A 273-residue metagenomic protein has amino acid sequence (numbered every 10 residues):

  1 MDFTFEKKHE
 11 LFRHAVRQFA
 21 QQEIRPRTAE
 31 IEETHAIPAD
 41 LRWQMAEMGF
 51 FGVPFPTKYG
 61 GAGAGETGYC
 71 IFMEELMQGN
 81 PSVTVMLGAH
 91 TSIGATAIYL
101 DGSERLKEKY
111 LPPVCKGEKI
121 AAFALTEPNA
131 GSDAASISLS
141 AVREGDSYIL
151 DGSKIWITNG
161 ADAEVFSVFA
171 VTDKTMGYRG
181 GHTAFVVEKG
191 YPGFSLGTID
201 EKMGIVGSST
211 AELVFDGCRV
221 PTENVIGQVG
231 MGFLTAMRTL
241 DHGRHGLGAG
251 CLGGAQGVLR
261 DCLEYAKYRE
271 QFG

Functional and structural regions predicted by a protein language model:
M1-L87, L106-K109, P113-K116, I120 (+1 more regions): Amphipathic, small/basic residue-rich leader segments at the start of a protein or domain
F3-K8, F12, Q78-G79, A89 (+2 more regions): Glycine-rich beta->alpha junctions and the first turn(s) of the following alpha-helix
G63-M73, D133-I137, V214, V220: Structural signature of FAD isoalloxazine-binding scaffolds in flavoprotein oxidoreductases
V85-R105, G131: N-terminal glycine-rich flavin-associated loop
L87, V114, N129-S132, W156-N159 (+2 more regions): Short Gly/Pro-enriched turn/cap motifs at secondary-structure boundaries
G117-L125, F169: A short, Trp-centered hydrophobic/proline-enriched beta-strand micro-motif
L139-V142: A structural signal for short hydrophobic beta-strand segments in well-ordered beta-sheet cores
D146-S147, D151-L196: A short core secondary-structure module
